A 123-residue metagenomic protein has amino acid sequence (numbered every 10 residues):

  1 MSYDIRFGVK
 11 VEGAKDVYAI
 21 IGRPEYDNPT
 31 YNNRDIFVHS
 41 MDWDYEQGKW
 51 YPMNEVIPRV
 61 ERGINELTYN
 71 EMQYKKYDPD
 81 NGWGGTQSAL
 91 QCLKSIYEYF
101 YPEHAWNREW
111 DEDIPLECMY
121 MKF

Functional and structural regions predicted by a protein language model:
M1-K122: Acidic (Asp/Glu-rich) sequence patches and key acidic residues that form negatively charged surfaces used
